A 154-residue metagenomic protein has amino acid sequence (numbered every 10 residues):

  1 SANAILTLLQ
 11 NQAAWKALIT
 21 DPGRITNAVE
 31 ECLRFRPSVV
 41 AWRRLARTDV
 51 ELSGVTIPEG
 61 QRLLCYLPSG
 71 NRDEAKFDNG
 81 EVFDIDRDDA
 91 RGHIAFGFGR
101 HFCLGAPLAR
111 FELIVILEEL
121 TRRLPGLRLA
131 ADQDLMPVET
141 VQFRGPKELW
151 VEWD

Functional and structural regions predicted by a protein language model:
S1-D154: Cytochrome P450
